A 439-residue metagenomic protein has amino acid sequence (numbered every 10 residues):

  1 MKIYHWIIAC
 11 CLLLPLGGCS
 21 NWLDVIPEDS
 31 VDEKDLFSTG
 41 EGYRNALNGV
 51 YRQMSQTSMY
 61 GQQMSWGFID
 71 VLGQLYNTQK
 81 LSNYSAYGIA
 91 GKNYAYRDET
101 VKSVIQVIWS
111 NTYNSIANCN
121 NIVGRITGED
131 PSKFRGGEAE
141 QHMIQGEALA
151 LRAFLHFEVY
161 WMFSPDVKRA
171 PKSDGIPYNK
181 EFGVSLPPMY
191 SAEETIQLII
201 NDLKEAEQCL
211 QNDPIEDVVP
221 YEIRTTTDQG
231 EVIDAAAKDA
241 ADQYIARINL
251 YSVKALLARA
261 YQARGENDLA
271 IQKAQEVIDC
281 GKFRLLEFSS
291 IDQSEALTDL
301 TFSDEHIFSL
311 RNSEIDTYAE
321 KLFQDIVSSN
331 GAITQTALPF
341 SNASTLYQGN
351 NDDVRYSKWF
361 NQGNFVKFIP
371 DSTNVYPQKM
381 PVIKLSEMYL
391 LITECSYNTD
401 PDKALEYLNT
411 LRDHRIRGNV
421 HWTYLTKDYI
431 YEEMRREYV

Functional and structural regions predicted by a protein language model:
M1-E28: Bacterial Sec-dependent N-terminal signal peptides
C19-G73, N312, Y424, D428: Membrane-proximal, proline-rich intrinsically disordered regions
S85-F163, L186-E193, C209-L210, V375-M380 (+2 more regions): Conserved, well-structured interaction surfaces
I116-C119, I196, L203, A274 (+2 more regions): Inward-facing hydrophobic residues that define packing positions of alpha-helical scaffold repeats
I196, N267, P401-D402: TPR-repeat structural position
G230-V232, A236, A241-D242, A246-I248 (+3 more regions): Hydrophobic-face positions in mid-chain alpha helices that act as interaction patches
